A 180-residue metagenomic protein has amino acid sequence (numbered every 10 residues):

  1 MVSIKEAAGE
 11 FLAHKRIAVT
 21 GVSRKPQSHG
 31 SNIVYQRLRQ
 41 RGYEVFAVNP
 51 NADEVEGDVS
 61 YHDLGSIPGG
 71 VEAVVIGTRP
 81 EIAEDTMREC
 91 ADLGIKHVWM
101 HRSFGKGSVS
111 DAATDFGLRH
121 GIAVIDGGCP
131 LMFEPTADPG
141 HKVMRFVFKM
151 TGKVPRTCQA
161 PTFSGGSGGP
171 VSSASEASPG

Functional and structural regions predicted by a protein language model:
M1-N51, E56: Hydrophobic, well-ordered beta-alpha structural blocks that scaffold small-molecule cofactor pockets
V2-I4, E54-M87: Glycine-rich, highly charged phosphate/nucleotide-binding loops
R41-Y43, L93-V98, H120-I122: A short helix->loop->beta-strand "cap" motif at the edges of active sites that frequently abuts
G70-G107, D111: Mid-chain, well-packed structural core segment of small domains
S103-F133: Rossmann-fold NAD(P)-binding glycine/threonine-rich loop
T114, P130-T151: Glycine-/Pro-rich loop/turn segments that contact NAD(P) or position catalytic residues in Rossmann-like domains
K142-G180: Conserved anion/nucleotide-ligand pocket segment
